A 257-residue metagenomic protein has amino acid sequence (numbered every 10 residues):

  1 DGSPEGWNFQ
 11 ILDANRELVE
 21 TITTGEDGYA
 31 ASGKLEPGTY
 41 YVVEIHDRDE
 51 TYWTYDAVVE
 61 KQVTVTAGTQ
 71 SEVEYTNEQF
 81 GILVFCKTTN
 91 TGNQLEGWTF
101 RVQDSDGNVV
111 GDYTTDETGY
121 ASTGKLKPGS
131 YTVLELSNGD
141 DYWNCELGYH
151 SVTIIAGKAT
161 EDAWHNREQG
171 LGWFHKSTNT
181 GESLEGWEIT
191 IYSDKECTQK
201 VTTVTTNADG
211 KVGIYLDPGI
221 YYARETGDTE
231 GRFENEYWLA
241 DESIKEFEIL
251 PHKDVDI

Functional and structural regions predicted by a protein language model:
D1-E5, V84-E96, E168, W173-E185 (+1 more regions): Structural motif
E5-F9, G38-Y40, E96-F100, G129-Y131 (+2 more regions): Short beta-strand/loop motifs in extracellular/secreted proteins, especially within beta-sandwich accessory domains
L12-A14, I45, C86-T88, R101-S105 (+2 more regions): Predominantly extracellular/luminal cell-surface or secreted proteins
N15-A30, D106-A121, K195-V212: Short, acidic Ser/Thr/Gly-rich low-complexity loop/linker segments typical of extracellular and cell-surface proteins
E26, E36-P37, A67, E117 (+5 more regions): Surface-exposed loops/turns
Y29-Y41, Y120-T132, V212-Y222: Short Pro-Gly-centered beta-turn/loop motif in secreted/extracellular proteins
G38-D49, G129-D140, I220-E230: A short, solvent-exposed beta-strand micro-motif common in secreted/extracellular proteins
D47-V73, N77-E78, N138-R167, D228-I257: Structured interaction patches on ligand/partner-binding surfaces of diverse proteins
